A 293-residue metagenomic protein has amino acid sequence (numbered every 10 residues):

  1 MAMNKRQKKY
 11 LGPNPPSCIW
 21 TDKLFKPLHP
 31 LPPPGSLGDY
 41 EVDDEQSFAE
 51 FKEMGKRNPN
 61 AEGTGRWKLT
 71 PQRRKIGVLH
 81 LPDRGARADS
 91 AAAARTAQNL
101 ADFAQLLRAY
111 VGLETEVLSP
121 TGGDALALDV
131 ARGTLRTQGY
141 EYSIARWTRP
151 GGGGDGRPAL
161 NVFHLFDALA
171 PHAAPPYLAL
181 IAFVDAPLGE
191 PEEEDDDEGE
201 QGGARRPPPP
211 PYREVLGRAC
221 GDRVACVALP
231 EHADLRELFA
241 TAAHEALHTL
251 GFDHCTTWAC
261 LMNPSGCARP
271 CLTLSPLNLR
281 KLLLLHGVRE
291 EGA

Functional and structural regions predicted by a protein language model:
M1-A173, Y177-D185, E194-D195, G199-Q201 (+2 more regions): N-terminal low-structure segments adjacent to metalloprotease catalytic domains across cellular compartments
K8, P16, W20-H29, P33-G35 (+3 more regions): Metalloprotease/metallohydrolase-associated module, dominated by Zn2+-dependent proteases
R73-K75, T249, A259: Beta-strand-rich binding-surface signature of beta-sandwich/beta-barrel folds used to engage anionic ligands
R87, L188-P191, R269-P270: Eukaryotic short linear interaction motifs
D167-T249: Active-site-proximal segment of zinc-dependent metalloprotease catalytic domains
